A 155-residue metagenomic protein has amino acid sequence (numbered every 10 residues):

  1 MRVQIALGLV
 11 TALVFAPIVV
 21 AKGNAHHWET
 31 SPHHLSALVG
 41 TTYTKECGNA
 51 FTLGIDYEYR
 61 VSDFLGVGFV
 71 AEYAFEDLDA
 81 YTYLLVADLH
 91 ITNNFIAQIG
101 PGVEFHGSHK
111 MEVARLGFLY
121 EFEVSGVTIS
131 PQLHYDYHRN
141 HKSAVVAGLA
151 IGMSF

Functional and structural regions predicted by a protein language model:
M1-E29: Cleavable N-terminal export/targeting peptides
I18-Y73, G152: Short glycine/proline- and aromatic-enriched beta-strand/turn motifs that initiate or cap beta-hairpins
A21-H26, Y59-D63, I91-N93, F105 (+2 more regions): Outer-membrane beta-barrel proteins
S31-H33, C47-L53, D79-Y83, K110-A114 (+2 more regions): Residues that define the transmembrane beta-barrel architecture of outer-membrane proteins
H33, D63-V67, N94-A97, F122-S130: Repeated loop/turn-to-beta-strand initiation elements of outer-membrane beta-barrel proteins
L35-V39, F69-A71, A97-I99, L116 (+2 more regions): Membrane-embedded beta-strand positions of outer-membrane beta-barrel proteins
V39-K45, Y59, A71-D77, P101-G107 (+3 more regions): Transmembrane beta-strands of outer-membrane beta-barrel pores
A87-L89, L116-F122, K142-F155: Outer-membrane beta-barrel "beta-signal"
